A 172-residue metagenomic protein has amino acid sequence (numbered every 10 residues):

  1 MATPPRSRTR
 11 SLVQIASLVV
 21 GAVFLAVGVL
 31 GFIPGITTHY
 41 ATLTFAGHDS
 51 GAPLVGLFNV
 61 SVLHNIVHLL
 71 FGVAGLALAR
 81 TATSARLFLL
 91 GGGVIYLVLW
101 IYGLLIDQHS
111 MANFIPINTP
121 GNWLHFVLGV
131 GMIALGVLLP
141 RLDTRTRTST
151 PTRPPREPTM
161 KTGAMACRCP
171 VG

Functional and structural regions predicted by a protein language model:
A2-T152, A166-G172: Membrane-interface extramembranous regions
